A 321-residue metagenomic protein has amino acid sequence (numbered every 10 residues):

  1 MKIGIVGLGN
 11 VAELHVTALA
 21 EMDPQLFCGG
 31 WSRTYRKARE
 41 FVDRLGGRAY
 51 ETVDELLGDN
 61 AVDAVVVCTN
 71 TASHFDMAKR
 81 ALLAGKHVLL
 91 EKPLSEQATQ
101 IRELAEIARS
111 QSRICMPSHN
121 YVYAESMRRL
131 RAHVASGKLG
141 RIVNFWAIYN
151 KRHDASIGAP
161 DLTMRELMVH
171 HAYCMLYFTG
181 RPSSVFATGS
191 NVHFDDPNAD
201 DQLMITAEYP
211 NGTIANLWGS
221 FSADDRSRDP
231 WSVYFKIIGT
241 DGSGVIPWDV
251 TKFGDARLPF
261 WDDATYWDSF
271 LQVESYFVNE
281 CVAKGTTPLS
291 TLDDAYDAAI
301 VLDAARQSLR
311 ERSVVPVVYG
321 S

Functional and structural regions predicted by a protein language model:
M1-R44: N-terminal Rossmann-like dinucleotide-binding module
H15, L45-I107: Beta-loop-alpha module in the N-terminal Rossmann-like domain of NAD(P)-dependent dehydrogenases, especially those
Q25, E55, A64-T69, R113 (+1 more regions): C-terminal helix-rich "cap/oligomerization" subdomain common to oxidoreductases
R33, D263-S275, S290: Active-site loop of classical SDR/Rossmann-like NAD(P)-dependent oxidoreductases, centered on the catalytic Tyr-X3-Lys
E51, L90, C115-P117, L217 (+1 more regions): Hydrophobic residues in well-ordered beta-strands that form the structural core
A72, S95-A155: A contiguous active-site-proximal alpha/beta segment in oxidoreductase catalytic domains
S118-S126, W146-F186, N198-D201, D294-A295: Mid-domain beta-loop-alpha active-site segment that forms a flexible, acidic cofactor/metal-binding surface
A172-D249, E274-G285, G320-S321: Contiguous beta-strand/loop segments that form the cofactor/metal-binding neighborhood of enzyme cores
